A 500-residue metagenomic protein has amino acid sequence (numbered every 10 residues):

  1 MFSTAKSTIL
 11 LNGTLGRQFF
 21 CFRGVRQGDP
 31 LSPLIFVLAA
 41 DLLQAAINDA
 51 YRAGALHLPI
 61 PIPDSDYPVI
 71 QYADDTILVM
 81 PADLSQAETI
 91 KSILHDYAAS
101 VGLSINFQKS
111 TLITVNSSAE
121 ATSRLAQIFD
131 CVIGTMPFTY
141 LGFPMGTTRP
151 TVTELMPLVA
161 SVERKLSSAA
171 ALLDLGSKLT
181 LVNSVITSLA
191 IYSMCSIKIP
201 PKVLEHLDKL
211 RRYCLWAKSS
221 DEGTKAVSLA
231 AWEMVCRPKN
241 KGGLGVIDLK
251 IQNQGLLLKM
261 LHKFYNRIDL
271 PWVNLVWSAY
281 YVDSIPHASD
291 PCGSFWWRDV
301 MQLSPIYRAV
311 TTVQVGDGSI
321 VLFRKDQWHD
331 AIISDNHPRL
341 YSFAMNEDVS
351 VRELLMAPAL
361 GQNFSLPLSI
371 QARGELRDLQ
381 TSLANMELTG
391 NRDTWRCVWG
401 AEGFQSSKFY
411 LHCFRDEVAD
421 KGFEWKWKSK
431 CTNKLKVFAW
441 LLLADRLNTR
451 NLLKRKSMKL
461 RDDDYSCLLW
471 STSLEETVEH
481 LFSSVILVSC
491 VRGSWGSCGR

Functional and structural regions predicted by a protein language model:
M1-R500: A helix-boundary/hinge signal
